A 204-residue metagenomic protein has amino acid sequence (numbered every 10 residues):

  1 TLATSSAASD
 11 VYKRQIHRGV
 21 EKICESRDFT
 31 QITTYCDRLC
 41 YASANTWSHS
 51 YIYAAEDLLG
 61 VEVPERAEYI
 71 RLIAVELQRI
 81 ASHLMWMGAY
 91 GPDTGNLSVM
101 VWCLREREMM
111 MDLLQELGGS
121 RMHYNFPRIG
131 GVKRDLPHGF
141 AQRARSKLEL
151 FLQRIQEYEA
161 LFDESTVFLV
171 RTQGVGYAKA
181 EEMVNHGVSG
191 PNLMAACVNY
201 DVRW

Functional and structural regions predicted by a protein language model:
T1-A8, Y12: Single conserved hydrophobic/aromatic residue that forms the stacking wall/gate of nucleotide- or nucleobase-binding
S9-D10, Y41-A42, E62-V63, L77 (+1 more regions): Conserved, well-structured ligand/cofactor-binding cores
D10-T34: Extended active-site and interfacial segments that coordinate phosphate-rich ligands in large catalytic machineries
C24, T33-E65: Conserved catalytic alpha/beta cores of large enzymes that bind or transform nucleotide phosphates and polynucleotides
L58, E62, L84-T94: Secondary-structure edge/capping motif, primarily at the C-terminal ends of alpha-helices and the immediately following
E68: Metallocofactor- and cofactor-centric catalytic cores in central/energy metabolism, strongly enriched
R71-M87, V101, R105-L113: Core structural elements
V99-C103, L113-W204: Intrinsically disordered, low-complexity regulatory segments
